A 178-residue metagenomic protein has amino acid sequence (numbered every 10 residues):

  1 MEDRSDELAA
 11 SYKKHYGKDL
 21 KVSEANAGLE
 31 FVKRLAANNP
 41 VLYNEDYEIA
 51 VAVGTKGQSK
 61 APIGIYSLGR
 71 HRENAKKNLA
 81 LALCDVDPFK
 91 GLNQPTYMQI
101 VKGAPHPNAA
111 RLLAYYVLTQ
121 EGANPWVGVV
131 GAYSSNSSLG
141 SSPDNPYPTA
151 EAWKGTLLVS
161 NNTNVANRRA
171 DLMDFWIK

Functional and structural regions predicted by a protein language model:
M1-E2, L29-K33, A50, G54 (+4 more regions): Non-transmembrane alpha-helical segments in soluble domains of secreted/periplasmic/extracellular proteins
M1-E7, D144-T149: Short, compositionally biased low-complexity segments
E2-A82: Ligand-binding pocket segment of bilobal, Venus flytrap-like solute-binding proteins
V22-N26, Y43-Y47, G91, G103-N108 (+2 more regions): Soluble non-cytosolic domains of exported or imported proteins
F31-L35, K77-K102: Periplasmic-binding protein-like
Y66-G69, V86-D87, Y116: Active-site-proximal beta-strand/loop segments in catalytic clefts of secreted hydrolases
G91, T96-S160: Mature extracytoplasmic/periplasmic domains
K154-K178: Conserved C-terminal helix/tail region of periplasmic/extracytoplasmic solute-binding proteins
